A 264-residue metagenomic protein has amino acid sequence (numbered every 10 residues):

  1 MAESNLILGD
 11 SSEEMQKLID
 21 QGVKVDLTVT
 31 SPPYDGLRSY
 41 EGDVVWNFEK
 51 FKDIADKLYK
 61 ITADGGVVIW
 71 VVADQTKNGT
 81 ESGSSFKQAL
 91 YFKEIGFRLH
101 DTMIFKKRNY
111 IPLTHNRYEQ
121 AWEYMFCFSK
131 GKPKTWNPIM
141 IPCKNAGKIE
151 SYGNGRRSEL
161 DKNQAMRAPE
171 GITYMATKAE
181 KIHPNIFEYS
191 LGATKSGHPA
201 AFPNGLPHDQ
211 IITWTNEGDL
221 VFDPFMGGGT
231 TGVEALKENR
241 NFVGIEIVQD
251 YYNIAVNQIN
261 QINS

Functional and structural regions predicted by a protein language model:
A2-I254, N260-S264: Core catalytic lobe of class I
